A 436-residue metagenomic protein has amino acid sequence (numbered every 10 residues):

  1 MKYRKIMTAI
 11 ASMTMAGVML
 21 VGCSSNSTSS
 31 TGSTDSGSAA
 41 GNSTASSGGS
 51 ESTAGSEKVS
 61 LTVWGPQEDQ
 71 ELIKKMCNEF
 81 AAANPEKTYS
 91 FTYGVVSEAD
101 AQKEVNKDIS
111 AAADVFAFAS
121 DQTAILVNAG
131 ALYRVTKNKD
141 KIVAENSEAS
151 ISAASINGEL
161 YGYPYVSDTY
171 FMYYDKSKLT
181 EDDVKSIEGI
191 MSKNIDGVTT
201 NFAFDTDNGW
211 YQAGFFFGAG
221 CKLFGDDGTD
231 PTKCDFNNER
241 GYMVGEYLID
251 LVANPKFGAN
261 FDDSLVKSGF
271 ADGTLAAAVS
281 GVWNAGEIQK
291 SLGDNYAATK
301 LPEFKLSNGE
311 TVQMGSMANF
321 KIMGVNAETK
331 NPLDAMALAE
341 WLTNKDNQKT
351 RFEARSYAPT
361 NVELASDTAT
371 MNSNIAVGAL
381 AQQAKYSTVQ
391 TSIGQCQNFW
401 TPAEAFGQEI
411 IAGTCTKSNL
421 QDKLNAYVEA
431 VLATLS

Functional and structural regions predicted by a protein language model:
T8-A9, C23-Q122, K305, T311 (+2 more regions): Conserved N-terminal structural module of periplasmic/extracytoplasmic solute-binding proteins
V18-G22: C-terminal motif of bacterial Sec signal peptides marking the signal peptidase cleavage site
N42, S120-F171, D182, A297-L301 (+1 more regions): Hinge/lid segment of periplasmic solute-binding proteins
N106-K107, A111-D114, I142-K176, T200-D205 (+2 more regions): A structural signal for short loop-to-beta-strand junctions that line the ligand-binding cleft of periplasmic/secreted
Y161-Y165, Y170, E188-C234, L275: Extracytoplasmic/periplasmic solute-binding protein
D230-N260: Glycine-centered hinge/linker elements that transmit conformational signals in sensory and ligand-binding systems
K290-A354: Extracytoplasmic/periplasmic substrate-recognition and gating elements
T368, A381-S436: Conserved C-terminal helix/tail region of periplasmic/extracytoplasmic solute-binding proteins
